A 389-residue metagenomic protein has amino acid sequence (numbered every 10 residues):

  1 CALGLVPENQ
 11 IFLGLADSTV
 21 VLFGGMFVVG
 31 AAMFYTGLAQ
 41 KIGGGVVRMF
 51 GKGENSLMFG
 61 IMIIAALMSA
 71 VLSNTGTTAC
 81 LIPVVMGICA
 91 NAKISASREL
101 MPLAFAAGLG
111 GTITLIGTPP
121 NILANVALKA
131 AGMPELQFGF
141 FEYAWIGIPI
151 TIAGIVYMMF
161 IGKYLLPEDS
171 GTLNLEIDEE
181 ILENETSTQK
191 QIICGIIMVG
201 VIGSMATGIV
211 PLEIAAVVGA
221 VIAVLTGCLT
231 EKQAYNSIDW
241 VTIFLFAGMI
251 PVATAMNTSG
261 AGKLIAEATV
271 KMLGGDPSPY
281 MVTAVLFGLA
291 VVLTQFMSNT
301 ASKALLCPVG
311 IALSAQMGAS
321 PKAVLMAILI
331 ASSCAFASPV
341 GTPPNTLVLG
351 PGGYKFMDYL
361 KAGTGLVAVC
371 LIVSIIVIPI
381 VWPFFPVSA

Functional and structural regions predicted by a protein language model:
C1-L22, V28, E142-E267, T283 (+3 more regions): Hydrophobic transmembrane alpha-helices of multi-pass small-molecule transporters
L5-S95, S237-M317: Membrane-embedded alpha-helical segments and adjacent helix-loop junctions characteristic of multi-pass solute
V6-P7, F50, V85-P102, G139-G147 (+3 more regions): Hydrophobic alpha-helical transmembrane segments
G37-I42, N121-M133, L173-L175, V218 (+1 more regions): Peri-membrane helix termini and adjoining interfacial loops of integral membrane proteins
N55-I63, T77, L100-M101, A144-I148 (+6 more regions): Hydrophobic alpha-helical transmembrane segments
I64-S73, F105-I116, G203-I209, G288-N299 (+1 more regions): Transmembrane alpha-helix interface/packing and boundary motifs in multi-pass membrane proteins, characterized by
N74-L81, M101, I113-G117, P211-G219 (+2 more regions): Hydrophobic alpha-helical membrane segments of integral membrane proteins
N91-F105, G110-L123, A127-D178, M326-A389: Juxtamembrane and boundary regions of transmembrane helices in multi-pass small-molecule transporters and channels
